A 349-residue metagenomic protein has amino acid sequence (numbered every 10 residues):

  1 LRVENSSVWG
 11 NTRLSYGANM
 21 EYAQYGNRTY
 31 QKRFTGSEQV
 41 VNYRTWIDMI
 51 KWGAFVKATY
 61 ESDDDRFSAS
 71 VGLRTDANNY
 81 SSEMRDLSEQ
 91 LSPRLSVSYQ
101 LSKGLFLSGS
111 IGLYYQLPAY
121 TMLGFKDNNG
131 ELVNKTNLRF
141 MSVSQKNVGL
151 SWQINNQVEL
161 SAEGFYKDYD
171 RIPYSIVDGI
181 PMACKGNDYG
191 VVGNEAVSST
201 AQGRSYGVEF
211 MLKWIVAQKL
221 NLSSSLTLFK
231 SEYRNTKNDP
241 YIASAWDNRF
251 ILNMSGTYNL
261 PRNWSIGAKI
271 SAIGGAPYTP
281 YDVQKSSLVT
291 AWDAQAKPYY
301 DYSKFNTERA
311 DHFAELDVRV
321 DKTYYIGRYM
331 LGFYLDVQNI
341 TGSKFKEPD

Functional and structural regions predicted by a protein language model:
L1, D48-W52, L87-L91, S142-K146 (+4 more regions): Residues that define the transmembrane beta-barrel architecture of outer-membrane proteins
L1-M84, Q100, V158-S161, K219-S225: Face-selective signature of the C-terminal outer-membrane beta-barrel domain
V3-S7, A54-Y60, L95-Y99, V148-W152 (+6 more regions): Residues on the lipid-exposed face of transmembrane beta-strands in outer-membrane beta-barrel proteins
V8-T12, S62-D65, Q100-G104, V143 (+6 more regions): Outer-membrane beta-barrel channels and translocator barrels
W9-N11, M20-G26, S62, L73-N79 (+5 more regions): Transmembrane beta-strands of outer-membrane beta-barrel pores
G26-R33, K103-N147, Y166-V191, E195 (+2 more regions): Surface-exposed extracellular loop regions of Gram-negative outer-membrane beta-barrel proteins, predominantly
E61-D63, F67, Y166-D168, N187-P280: Gram-negative outer-membrane beta-barrel transporters
D170, L222, A272-K297, R309-D317 (+1 more regions): C-terminal beta-signal and adjacent terminal beta-strands/loops of Gram-negative outer-membrane beta-barrel proteins
